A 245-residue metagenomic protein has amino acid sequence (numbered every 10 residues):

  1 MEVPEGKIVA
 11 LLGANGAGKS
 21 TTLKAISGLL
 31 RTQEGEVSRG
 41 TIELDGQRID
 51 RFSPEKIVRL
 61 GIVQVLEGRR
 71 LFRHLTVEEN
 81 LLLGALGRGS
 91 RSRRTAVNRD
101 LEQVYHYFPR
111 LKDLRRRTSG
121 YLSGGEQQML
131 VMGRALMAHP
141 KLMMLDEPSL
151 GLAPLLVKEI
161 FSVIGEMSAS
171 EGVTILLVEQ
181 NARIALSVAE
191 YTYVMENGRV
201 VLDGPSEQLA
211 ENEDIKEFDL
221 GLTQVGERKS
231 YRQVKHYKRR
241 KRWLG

Functional and structural regions predicted by a protein language model:
M1-G245: Glycine-rich phosphate-binding loops of nucleotide-dependent enzymes
